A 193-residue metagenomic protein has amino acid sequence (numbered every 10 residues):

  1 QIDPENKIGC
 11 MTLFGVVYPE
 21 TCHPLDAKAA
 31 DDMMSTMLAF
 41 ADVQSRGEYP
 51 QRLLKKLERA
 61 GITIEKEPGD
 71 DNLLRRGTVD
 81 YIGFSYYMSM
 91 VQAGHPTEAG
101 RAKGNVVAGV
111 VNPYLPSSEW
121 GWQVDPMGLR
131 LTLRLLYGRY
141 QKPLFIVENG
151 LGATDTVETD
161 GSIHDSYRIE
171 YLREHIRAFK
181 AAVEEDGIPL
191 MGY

Functional and structural regions predicted by a protein language model:
Q1-G192: Active-site region of glycoside hydrolase catalytic domains
